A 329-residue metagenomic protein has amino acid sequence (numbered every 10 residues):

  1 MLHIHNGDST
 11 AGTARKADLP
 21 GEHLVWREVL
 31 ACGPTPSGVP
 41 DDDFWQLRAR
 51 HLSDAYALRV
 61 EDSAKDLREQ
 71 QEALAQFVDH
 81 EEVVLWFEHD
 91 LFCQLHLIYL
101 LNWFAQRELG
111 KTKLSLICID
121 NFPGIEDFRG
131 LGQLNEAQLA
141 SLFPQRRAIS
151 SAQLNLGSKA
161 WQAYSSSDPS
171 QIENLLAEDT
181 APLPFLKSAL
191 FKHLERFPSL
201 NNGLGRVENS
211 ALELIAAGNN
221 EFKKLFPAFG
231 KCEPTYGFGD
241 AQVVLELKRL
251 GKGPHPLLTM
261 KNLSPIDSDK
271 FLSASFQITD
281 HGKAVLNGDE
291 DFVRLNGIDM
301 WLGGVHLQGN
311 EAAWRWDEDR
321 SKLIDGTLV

Functional and structural regions predicted by a protein language model:
M1-K65: A structured, charge-rich N-terminal accessory region that forms the first stable segment of a protein and links
P20, Y99-L114: A short alpha->loop->secondary-structure connector
Y56-Q106: Long, hydrophobic/aromatic-enriched structural stretches that serve as scaffold segments
L116-S141: Short, conserved secondary-structure transition motifs
E136-A216: A conserved mid-domain beta-alpha-beta active-site/ligand-binding segment of alpha/beta enzyme cores
N209, G230-S264: Charge-enriched amphipathic alpha-helical scaffolds
N219-G230, G239: Short acidic, hydrophobic short linear motifs in intrinsically disordered regions
A241-V244, P256-V329: Accessory beta->alpha helical hairpin/"wing" motif in late/C-terminal subdomains of nucleic-acid enzymes
